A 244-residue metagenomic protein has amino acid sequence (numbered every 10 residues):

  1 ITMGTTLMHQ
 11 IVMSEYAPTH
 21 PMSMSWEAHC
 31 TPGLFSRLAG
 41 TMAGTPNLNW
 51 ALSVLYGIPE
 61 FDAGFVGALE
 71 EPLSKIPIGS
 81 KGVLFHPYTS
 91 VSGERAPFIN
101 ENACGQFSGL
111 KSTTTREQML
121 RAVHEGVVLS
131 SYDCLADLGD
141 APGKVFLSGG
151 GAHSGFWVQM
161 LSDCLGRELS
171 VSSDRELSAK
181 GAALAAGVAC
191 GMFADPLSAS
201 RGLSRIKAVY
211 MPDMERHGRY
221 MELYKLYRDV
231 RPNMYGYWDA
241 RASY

Functional and structural regions predicted by a protein language model:
I1-S148, A152-Y244: Active-site core segments that coordinate phosphate-bearing ligands/cofactors across diverse enzyme families
